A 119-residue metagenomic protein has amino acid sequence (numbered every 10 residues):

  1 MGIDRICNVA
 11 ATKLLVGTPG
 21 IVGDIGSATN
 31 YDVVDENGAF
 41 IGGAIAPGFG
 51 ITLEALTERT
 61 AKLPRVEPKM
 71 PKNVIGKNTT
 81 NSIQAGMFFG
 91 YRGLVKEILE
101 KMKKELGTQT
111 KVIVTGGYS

Functional and structural regions predicted by a protein language model:
M1-I21, E36-S119: Nucleotide/phosphate-binding catalytic cleft detector across ATP-hydrolyzing and phosphate-transferring enzymes
V22, T29-V34: Short beta-strand scaffold segments in enzyme catalytic cores
S27-A28, S119: Short glycine-rich anion-binding loops that position phosphate/pyrophosphate groups of nucleotides and phosphorylated
